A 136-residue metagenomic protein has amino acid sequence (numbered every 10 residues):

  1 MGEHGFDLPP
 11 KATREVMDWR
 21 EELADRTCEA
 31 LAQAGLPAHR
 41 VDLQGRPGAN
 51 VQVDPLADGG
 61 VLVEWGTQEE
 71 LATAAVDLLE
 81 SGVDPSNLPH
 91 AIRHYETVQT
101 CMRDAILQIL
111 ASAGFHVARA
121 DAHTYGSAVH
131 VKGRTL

Functional and structural regions predicted by a protein language model:
M1-E80: N-terminal leader/targeting segments
G5-L8, A12, V83-N87, A91 (+1 more regions): Generic alpha-helix detector with strongest preference for long hydrophobic helices that associate with membranes
E70-E96: Mixed-charge, low-complexity intrinsically disordered segments
H90, Y95-L136: Short, compact, well-ordered microdomains
